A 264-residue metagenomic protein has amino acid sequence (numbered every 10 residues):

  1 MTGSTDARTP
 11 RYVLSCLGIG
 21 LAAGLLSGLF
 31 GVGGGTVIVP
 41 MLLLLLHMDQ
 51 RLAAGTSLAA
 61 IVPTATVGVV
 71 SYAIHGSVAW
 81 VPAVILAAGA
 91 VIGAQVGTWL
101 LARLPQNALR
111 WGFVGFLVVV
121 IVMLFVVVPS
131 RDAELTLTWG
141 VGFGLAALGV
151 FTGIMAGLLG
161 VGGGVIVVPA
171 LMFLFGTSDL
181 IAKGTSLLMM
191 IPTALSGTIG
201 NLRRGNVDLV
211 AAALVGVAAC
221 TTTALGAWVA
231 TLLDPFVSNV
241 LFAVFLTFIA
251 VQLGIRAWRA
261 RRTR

Functional and structural regions predicted by a protein language model:
M1-A23, L44-L45, Q50, V70-L158 (+4 more regions): Juxtamembrane transmembrane-helix boundary motif
I19-V37: N-terminal phosphate-binding or glycine-rich loops at protein starts, especially the Walker A/P-loop of NTPases
G31-V39, L158-A170: Transmembrane helix boundary and interhelical junction motifs in multipass membrane proteins
V39-P40, P63, V168-P169, P192 (+1 more regions): Proline-centered helix-kink/hinge sites
A54, D179-L187: Small-residue hotspots at the loop-to-helix junctions and early N-terminal turns of transmembrane alpha-helices
S57-I61, A83, A87, S186-M190 (+1 more regions): Short hydrophobic/aromatic, small-residue-rich stretches within specific transmembrane helices of secondary active
A59-G68, I191-L195, T221-T222, V229: Membrane-embedded alpha-helical segments of transport systems, primarily multispan ion/solute transporters
S196-L202: Membrane-helix boundary/interface segments in integral membrane proteins
